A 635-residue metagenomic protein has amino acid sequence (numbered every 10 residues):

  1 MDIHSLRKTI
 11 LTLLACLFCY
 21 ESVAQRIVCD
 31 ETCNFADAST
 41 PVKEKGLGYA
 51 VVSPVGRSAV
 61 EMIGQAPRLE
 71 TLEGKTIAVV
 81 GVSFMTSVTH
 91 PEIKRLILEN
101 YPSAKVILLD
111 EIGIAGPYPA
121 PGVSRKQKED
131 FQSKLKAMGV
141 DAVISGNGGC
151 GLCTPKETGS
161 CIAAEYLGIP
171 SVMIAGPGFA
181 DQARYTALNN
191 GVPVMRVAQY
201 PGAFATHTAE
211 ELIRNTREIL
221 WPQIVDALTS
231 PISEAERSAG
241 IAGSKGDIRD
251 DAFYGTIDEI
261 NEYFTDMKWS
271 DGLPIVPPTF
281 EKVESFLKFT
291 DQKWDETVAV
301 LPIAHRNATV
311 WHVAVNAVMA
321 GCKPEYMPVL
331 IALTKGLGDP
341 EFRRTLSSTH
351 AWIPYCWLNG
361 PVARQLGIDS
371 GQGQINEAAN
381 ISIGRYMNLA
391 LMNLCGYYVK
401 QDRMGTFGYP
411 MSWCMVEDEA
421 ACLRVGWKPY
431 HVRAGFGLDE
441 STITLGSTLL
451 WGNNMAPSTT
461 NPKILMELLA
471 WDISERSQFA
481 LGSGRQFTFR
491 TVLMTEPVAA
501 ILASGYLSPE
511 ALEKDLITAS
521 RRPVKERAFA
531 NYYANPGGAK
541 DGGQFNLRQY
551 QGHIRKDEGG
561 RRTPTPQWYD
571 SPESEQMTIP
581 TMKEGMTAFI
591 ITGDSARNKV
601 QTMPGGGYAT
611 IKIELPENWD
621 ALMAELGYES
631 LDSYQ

Functional and structural regions predicted by a protein language model:
D2-I10: Bacterial N-terminal signal peptides that target proteins for export
L11-E21: Bacterial N-terminal signal peptides
L17, A24-G56: Helix-enriched interaction subdomains in cytosolic or periplasmic regions, typified by TIR/SEFIR signaling/NADase cores
N100-P119, V194-P201: Short beta-strand elements in bilobed, periplasmic/extracellular small-molecule ligand-binding domains
I114-S133: Charged, often glycine-rich, active-site loop that binds/positions anionic groups
K156-R184, R196-Q199: Short, acidic/small-residue loops that bind anionic groups at enzyme active sites
P201-R237: A charged, well-structured terminal subsegment
S244-Q635: Non-transmembrane, aqueous-exposed alpha-helical and coiled segments at domain scale
